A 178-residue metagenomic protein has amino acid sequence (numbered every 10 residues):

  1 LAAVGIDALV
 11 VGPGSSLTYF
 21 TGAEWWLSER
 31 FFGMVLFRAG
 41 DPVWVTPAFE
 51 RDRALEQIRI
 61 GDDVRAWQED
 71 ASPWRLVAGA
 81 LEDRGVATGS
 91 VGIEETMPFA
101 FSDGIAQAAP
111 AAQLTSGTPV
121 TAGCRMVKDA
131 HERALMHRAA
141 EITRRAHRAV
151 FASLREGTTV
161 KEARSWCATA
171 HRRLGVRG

Functional and structural regions predicted by a protein language model:
L1-R145: A composition/biophysics-driven feature that prefers long, compositionally simple stretches
A3-L17, E141-G178: Active-site cores enriched in adjacent His and Asp/Glu residues with nearby glycine-rich loops that coordinate divalent
